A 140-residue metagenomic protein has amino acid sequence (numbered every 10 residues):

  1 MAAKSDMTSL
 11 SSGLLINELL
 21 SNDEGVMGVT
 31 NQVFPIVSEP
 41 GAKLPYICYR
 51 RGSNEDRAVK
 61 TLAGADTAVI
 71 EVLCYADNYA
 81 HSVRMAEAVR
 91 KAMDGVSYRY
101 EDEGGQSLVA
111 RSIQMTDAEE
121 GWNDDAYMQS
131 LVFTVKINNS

Functional and structural regions predicted by a protein language model:
M1-L62, R84, V96-S107: Small/polar-rich, solvent-exposed N-terminal microdomains that initiate assembly or binding
S9, S82, W122-A126: Short capping loops/turns at secondary-structure boundaries
F34-I36, R50, L73, T116 (+1 more regions): Residues in well-ordered beta-strands of folded domains
P45, A68, R111-Q114: Short beta-strand or tight-loop elements that sit immediately N-terminal to catalytic metal-binding acidic residues
D56-V59, D77-Y79, N139-S140: Short, cysteine-centered beta-strand-loop-beta hairpins and adjacent loop/turn segments enriched in charged/polar
G64-S82, V89, Y127-I137: Oligomerization/assembly interface segments of phage tail-like spikes and tubes
A86-D94: Long, well-ordered alpha-helical scaffolding segments within enzyme catalytic domains, especially pronounced
D94-S140: Acidic-leaning, charged glycine-interspersed low-complexity segments
